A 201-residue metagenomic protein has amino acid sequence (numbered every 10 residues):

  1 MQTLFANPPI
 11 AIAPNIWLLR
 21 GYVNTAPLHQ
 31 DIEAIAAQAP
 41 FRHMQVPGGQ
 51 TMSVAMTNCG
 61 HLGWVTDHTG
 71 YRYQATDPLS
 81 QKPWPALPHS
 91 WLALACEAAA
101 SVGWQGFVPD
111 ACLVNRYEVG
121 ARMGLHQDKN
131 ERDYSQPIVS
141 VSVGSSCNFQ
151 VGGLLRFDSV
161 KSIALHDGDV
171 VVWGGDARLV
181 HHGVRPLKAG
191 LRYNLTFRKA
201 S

Functional and structural regions predicted by a protein language model:
M1-S201: Non-heme Fe(II) oxygenase metal-center motifs and adjacent flexible, charged/small-residue loops
